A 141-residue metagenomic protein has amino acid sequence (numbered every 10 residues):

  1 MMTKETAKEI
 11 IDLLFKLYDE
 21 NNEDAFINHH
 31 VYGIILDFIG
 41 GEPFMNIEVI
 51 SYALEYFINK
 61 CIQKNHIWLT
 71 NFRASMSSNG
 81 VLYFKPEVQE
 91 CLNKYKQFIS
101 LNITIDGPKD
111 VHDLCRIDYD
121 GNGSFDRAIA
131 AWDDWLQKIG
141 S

Functional and structural regions predicted by a protein language model:
M1-A7, K16: Canonical Radical SAM [4Fe-4S] cluster-binding loop centered on the CxxxCxxC motif and its immediate flanking residues
I11, F15-F26, H30-D37, N46-S141: Radical SAM/AdoMet-radical enzyme domain recognition
G40-G41: Short acidic donor-binding/metal-coordinating loop in glycosyltransferase active sites
